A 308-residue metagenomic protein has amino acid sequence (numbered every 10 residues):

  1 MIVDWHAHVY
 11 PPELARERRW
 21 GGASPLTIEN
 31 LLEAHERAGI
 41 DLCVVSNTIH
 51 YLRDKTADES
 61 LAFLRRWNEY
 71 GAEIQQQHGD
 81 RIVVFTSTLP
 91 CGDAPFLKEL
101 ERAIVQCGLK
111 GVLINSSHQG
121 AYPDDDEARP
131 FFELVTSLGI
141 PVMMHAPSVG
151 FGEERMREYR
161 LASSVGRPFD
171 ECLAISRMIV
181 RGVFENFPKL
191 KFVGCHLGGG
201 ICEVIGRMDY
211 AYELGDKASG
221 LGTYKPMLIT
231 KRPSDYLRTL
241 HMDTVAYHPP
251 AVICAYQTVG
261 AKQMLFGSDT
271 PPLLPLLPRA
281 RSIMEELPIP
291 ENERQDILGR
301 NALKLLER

Functional and structural regions predicted by a protein language model:
M1-L42, E69-Q76, K98-R102, L190 (+4 more regions): Mid-to-C-terminal alpha-helical segments outside catalytic/metal-binding sites
W20-L26, L52-R53, A62, L89-F96 (+3 more regions): Acidic-and-aromatic substrate-binding clefts and catalytic sites of carbohydrate-active enzymes
P25, L61-N68, D93-L97, Y122-R129 (+4 more regions): Non-membrane alpha-helical structural segments and their capping/turn regions in soluble enzymes
T27-A57, R81-S87, K110-I114: Divalent metal-dependent hydrolysis catalytic cores, especially in the metallo-beta-lactamase
V45, V84-T86, M144, G194 (+1 more regions): Structural beta-sheet core signal
T48-D80, G92: A metal-dependent hydrolase metal-coordination microenvironment
P90, A146-F151, T270-P272: Short glycine-enriched loops at secondary-structure junctions
V105-Q263: Catalytic pocket-lining loop regions of alpha/beta-barrel enzymes, especially the amidohydrolase/enolase/GH5 lineages
